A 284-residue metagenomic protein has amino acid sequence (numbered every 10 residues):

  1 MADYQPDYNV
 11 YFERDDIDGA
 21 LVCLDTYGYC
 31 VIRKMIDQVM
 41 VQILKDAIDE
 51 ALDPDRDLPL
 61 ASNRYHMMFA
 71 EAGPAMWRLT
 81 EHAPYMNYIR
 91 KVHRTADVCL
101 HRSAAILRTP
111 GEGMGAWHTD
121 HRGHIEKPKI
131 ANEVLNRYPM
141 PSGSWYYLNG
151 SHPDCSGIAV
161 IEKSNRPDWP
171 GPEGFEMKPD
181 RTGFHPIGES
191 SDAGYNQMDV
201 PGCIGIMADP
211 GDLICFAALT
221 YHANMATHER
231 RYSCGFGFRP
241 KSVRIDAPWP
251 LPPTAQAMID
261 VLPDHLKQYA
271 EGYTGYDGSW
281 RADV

Functional and structural regions predicted by a protein language model:
A2-N9, P210-C215, L219-V284: Non-heme Fe(II)/2-oxoglutarate
A2-T26, R33-L135, W249-L251: Non-heme Fe(II)-dependent double-stranded beta-helix
M35, R102-A104, Y147-N149, K163 (+1 more regions): Short, well-ordered beta-to-alpha junction loops that form the rim of enzyme active sites and present histidine/acidic
A96-S103, G113-G115, M140-Y146, S156 (+1 more regions): Generic beta-strand structural signal
R108, I161-D168, G237-V243: Short edge-strand/loop segments of extracellular domains
E112-T119, E126-K129, D154-K163, W169-E173 (+2 more regions): A short secondary-structure junction signal
K127-L135, W145-N149, C203-I204: Short helix-to-loop capping/linker segments positioned immediately adjacent to catalytic or ligand/cofactor-binding
Y138-P141, S151-Y221: Double-stranded beta-helix
